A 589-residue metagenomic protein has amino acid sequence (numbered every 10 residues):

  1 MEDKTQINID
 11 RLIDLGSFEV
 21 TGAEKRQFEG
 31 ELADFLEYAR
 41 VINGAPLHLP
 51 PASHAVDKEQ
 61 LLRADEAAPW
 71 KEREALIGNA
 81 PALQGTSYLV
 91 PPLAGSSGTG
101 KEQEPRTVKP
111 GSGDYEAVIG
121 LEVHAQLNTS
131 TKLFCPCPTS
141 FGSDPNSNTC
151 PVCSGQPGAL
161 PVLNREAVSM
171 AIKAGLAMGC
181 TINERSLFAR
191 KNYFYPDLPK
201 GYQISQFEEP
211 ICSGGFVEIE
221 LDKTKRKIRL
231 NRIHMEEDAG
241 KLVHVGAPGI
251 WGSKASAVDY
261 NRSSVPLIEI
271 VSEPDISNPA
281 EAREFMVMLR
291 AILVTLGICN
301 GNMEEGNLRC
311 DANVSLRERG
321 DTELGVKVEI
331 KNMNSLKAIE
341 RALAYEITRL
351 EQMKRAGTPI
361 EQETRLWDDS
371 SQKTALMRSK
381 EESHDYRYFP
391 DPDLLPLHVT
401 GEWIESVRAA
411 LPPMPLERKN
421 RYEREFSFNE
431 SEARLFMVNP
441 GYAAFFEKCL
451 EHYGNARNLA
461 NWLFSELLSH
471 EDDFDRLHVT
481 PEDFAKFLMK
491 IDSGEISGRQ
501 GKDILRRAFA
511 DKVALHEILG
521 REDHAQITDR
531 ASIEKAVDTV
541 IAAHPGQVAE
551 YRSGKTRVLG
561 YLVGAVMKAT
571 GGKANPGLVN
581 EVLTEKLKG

Functional and structural regions predicted by a protein language model:
E2-K4, A33-K101: Long, charge-enriched, surface-exposed interaction segments in small proteins/subunits
N8, E31, E432, F445 (+7 more regions): Residue-level detector of well-ordered alpha-helical segments, enriched for hydrophobic/aromatic packing positions
I9-G22: The catalytic Nudix box helix
E19, H452-Y453, L459, E466-H478 (+2 more regions): M16/insulysin-pitrilysin zinc metalloprotease superfamily fold
T99-P413, R424, E451: Basic, nucleic-acid-interacting segments
Y260-V265, M303-C310, R319-T322, A525-G589: C-terminal non-catalytic interaction appendages of large macromolecular assemblies
G306-E318, Y386, E423-E447, A456-D472 (+2 more regions): Core structural elements
D475-M489, E495-K568: Strongly charged, low-complexity linkers/loops
